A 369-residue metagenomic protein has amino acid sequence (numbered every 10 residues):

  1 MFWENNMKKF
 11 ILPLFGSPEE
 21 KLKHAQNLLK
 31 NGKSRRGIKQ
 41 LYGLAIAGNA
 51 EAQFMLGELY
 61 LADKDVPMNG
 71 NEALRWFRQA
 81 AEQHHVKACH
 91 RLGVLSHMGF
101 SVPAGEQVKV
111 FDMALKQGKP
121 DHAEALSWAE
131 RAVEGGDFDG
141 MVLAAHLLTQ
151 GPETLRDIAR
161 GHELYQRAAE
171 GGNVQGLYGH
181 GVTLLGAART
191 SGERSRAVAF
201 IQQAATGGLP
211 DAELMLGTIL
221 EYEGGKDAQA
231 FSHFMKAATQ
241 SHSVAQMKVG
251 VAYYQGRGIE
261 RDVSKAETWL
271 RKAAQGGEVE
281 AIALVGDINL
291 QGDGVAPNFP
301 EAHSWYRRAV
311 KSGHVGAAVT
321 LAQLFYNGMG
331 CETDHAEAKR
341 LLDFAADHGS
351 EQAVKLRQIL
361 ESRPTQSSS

Functional and structural regions predicted by a protein language model:
K8-L14, F344-S369: Terminal, low-structured helical/coil segments at or just beyond the last alpha-helical repeat
G16-A47, L61, F111, L115 (+2 more regions): Alpha-helical segment of the N-proximal tetratricopeptide repeat
G16-S17, K33, A47-N49, A62-K64 (+20 more regions): Short helix-capping/linker turns of helical repeat alpha-solenoids
N27-L28, M55-A62, G93-F100, D112-M113 (+8 more regions): Hydrophobic face of amphipathic alpha-helices that form TPR/SEL1-like repeat modules and related alpha-solenoid
V110, T333-E351: TPR/TPR-like (Sel1-like) alpha-helical repeat modules
